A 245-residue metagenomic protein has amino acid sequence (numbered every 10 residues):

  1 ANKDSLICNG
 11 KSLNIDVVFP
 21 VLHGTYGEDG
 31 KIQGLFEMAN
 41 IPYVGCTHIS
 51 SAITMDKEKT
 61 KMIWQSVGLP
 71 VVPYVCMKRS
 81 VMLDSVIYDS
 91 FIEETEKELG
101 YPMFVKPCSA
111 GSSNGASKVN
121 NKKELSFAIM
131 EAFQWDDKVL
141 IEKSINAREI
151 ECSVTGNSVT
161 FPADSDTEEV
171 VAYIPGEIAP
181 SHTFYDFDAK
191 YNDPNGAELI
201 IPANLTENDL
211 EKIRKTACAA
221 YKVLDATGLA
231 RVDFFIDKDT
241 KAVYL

Functional and structural regions predicted by a protein language model:
A1-I49, I53-K59, K78-S90: ATP-binding N-terminal substructure of ATP-dependent carboxylate-amine bond-forming enzymes
C8, S12, I53-R148: Active-site nucleotide/adenylate-binding loops and adjacent lid/helix of ATP-dependent enzymes
P42-C46, V71, F161-A163: Short hydrophobic/aromatic-enriched beta-strand-loop microsegments
V44, V72-P73, Y173, Y185 (+1 more regions): A short, local hydrophobic-aromatic micro-motif
S117-K215, D237, K241-Y244: Phosphate-binding site of ATP-dependent enzymes
C218-K222: Short, basic/aromatic recognition patches
V223-G228: Short loop/turn motifs at secondary-structure junctions and domain boundaries
V232-F234: Hydrophobic residue at the +6 position relative to the catalytic HRD Asp in the kinase catalytic loop
